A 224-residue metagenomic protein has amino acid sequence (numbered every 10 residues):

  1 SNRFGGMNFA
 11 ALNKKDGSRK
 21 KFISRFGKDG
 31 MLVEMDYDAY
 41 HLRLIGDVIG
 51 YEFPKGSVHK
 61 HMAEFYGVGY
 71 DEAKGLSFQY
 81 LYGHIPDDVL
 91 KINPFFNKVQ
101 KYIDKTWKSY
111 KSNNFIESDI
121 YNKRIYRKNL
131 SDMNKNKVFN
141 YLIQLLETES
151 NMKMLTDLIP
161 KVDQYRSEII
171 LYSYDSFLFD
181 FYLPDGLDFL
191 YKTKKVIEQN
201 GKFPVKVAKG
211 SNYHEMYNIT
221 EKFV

Functional and structural regions predicted by a protein language model:
S1-V68, K123-V162, R166-F177, Y182 (+1 more regions): Acidic, glycine-rich two-metal-ion catalytic cores of nucleic acid-processing enzymes
E64-Y172, N200-V224: Conserved catalytic core of nucleic-acid polymerases
H84-D87, L178, P184: Short acidic, S/G/P-rich loop/turn micro-motifs used as interaction or catalytic elements
L187-L190, V207-A208: Core nucleotidyl-transferase/polymerase catalytic module
